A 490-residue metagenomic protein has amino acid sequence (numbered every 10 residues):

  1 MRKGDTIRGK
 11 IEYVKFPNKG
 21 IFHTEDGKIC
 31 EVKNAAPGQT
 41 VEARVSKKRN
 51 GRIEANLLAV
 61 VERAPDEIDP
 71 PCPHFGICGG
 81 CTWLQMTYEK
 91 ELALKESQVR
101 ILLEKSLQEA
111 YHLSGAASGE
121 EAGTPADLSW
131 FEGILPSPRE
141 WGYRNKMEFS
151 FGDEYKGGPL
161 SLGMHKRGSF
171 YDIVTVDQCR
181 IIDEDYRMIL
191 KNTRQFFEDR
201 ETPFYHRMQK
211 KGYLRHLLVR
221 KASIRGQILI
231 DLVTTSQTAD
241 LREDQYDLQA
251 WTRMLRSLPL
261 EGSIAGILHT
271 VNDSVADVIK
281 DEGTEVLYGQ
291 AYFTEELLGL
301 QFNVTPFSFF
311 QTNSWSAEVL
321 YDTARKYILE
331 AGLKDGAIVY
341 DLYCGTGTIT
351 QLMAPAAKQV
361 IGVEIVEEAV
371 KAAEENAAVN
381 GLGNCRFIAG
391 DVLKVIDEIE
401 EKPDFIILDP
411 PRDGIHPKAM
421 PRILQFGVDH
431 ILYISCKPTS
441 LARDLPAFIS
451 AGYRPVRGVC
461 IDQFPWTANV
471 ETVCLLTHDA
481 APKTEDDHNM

Functional and structural regions predicted by a protein language model:
M1-H74, E121, R167, R386 (+1 more regions): Terminal RNA-binding accessory module
R2-K10, V14-P17, A117-S118, T238-M490: Rossmann-like S-adenosyl-L-methionine
G20-E25, G163-K166, D231-V233, A373: Short, acidic/hydrophobic/Gly-rich beta-strand patch recurrent on exposed beta strands that often constitutes part
A59-P70, G79-G115, G119-F204, I224: Extended interfacial segments that mediate partner engagement and assembly in macromolecular machines
A64-P73, Y171-D172, D479-M490: Flexible, glycine-/basic-rich loop-and-beta segments that form/coincide with the SAM-dependent methyltransferase
E132-R139, R207, L214-H216, C460-Q463: Short, solvent-exposed loop/turn elements at beta->coil junctions and helix N-caps that rim active or binding pockets
Y171-R215, S236-G266: Internal alpha/beta scaffold segment
V219, G226-T235, Q301-T305, F405: Short, aliphatic-rich beta-strand segments
